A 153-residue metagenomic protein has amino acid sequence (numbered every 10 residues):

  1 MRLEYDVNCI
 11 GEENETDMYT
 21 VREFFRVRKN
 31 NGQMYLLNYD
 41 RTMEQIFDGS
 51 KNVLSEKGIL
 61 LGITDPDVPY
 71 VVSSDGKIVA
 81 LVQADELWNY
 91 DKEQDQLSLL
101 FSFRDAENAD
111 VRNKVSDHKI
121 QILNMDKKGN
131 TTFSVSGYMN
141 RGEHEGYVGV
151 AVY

Functional and structural regions predicted by a protein language model:
M1-E15, H118-K127, T131-F133: Surface-exposed, charged secondary-structure patches
C9-G11, M43-F47, N89, E107-A109 (+1 more regions): A short local loop/turn or secondary-structure capping micro-motif enriched for an aromatic residue
E13-F24, A109-S116: Active-site pocket-lining segment
M18-T64, V68, L99: Short beta-strand edge/turn micro-motifs at domain boundaries
L60-T64, E107-H118: Short glycine-/Asp-/Thr-/Trp-enriched loop segments that recur within the blades of beta-propeller repeat domains
V68-Y90, Q121-E143, V148-V152: Short beta-strand elements that form the blades of beta-propeller/WD-repeat-like and other beta-sheet-rich scaffold
K92-D95: Short loop/turn segments that connect beta-strands within beta-propeller blades
S102-A106: Solvent-exposed serine/threonine-rich low-complexity stretches and specific carbohydrate-binding patches
